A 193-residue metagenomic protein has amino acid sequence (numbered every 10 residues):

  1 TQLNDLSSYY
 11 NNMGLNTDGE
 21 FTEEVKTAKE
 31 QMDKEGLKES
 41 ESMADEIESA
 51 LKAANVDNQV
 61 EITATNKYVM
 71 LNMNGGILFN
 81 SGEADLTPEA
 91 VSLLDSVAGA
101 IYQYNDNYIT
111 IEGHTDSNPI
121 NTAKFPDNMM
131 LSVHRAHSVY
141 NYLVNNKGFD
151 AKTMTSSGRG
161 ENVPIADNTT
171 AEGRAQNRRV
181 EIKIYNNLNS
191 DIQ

Functional and structural regions predicted by a protein language model:
T1-G75: Juxtamembrane linker/hinge segments adjacent to a transmembrane helix in small membrane proteins
N72, L78-S96, A100-Y104, H114-Q193: Periplasmic OmpA-like peptidoglycan-binding domain that tethers envelope proteins to the cell wall
